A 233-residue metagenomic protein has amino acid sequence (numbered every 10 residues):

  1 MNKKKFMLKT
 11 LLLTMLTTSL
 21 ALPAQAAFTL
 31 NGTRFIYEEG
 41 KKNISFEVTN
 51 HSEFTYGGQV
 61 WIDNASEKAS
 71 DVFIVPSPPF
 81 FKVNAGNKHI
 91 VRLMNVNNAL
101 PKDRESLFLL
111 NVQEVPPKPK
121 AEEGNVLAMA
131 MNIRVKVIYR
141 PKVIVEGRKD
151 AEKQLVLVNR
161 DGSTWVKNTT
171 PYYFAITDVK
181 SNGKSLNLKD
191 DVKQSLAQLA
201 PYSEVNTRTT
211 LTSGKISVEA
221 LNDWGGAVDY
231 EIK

Functional and structural regions predicted by a protein language model:
N2-L12: Bacterial N-terminal signal peptides that target proteins for export
S19-A24: N-terminal signal peptide c-region/cleavage motif recognized by signal peptidases
A26-E47, G147-V158: Beta-sheet-dominated interaction scaffolds and their linkers
I44-N50, L93, F108-V112, S163-N168: Buried hydrophobic-core signal for structured, non-transmembrane domains
H51-K68, T170-L186: Short acidic, flexible loop segments centered on an aromatic residue
K68-L100, L186-S213: Intrinsically disordered, low-complexity Pro/Gly/Ser/Thr-rich segments with frequent PxxP/GP/PP motifs and embedded
N98-I144, D150, G214-K233: Terminal connector regions
V158-K233: Intrinsically disordered, low-complexity segments enriched in serine, threonine, and glycine
